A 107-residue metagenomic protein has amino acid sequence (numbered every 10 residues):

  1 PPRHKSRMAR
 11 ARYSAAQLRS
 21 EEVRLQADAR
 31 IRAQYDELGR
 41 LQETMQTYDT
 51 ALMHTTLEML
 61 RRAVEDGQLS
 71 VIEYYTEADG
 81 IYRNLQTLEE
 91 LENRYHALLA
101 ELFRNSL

Functional and structural regions predicted by a protein language model:
P1-A51, N93: Sec/SRP-type N-terminal targeting helices
M53-L107: Short segments within alpha-helical structural elements
